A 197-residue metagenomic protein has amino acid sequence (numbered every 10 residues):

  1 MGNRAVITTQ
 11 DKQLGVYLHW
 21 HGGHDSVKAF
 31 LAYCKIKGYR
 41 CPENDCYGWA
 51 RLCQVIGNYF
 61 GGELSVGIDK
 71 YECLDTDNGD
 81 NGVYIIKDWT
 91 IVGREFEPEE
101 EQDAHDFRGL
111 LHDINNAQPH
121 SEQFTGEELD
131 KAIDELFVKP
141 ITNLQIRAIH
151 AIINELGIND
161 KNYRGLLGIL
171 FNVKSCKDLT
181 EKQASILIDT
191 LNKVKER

Functional and structural regions predicted by a protein language model:
M1-V6, V16-S26: His-enriched metal-coordination microenvironments in redox/metal-binding proteins
R4-T9, Y84: Short beta-strand scaffold segments in enzyme catalytic cores
D11-Q13: Active-site beta-strand-loop-beta-strand hairpin of nuclease catalytic cores that positions key catalytic residues
Y17-H19, I85-K87, I91, I146-R147 (+2 more regions): Broad hydrophobic/π-residue packing in well-ordered secondary structure
H21-G23, H120-T125, R147, S185: Compositionally biased, intrinsically disordered low-complexity segments enriched in polar/proline residues
G23-C34, K174: Short, surface-exposed linear segments at secondary-structure transitions and domain or protein termini
C34-F137: Low-complexity intrinsically disordered segments
E127-R197: Interfaces that engage single-stranded nucleic acids at replication/repair/recombination sites
